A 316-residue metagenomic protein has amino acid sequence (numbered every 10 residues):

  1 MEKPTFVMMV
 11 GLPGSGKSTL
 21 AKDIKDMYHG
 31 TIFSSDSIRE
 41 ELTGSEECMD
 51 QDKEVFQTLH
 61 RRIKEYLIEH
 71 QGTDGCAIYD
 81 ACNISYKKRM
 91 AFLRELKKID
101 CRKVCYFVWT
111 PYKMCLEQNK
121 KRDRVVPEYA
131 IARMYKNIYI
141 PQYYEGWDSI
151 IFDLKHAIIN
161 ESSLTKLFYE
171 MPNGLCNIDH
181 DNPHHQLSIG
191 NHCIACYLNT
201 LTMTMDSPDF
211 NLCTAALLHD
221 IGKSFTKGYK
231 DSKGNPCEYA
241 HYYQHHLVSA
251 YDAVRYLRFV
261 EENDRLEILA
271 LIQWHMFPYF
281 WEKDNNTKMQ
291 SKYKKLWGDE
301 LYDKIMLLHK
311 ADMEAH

Functional and structural regions predicted by a protein language model:
E2-V7, T73-G75: Pre-Walker A (Motif I) flank of P-loop NTPase domains
F6, V10, S15, K113-L167: Conserved GTP-binding G-domain of TRAFAC-class P-loop NTPases and closely related GTPase folds
T19-G75: Conserved substrate/cofactor phosphate-moiety recognition/catalytic segment in nucleotide-dependent phosphotransferases
E41, K88-R89, Y112-N119: Switch/connector loops and helix/strand junctions flanking conserved nucleotide-binding motifs in nucleotide-processing
E54-K103: Glycine-rich phosphate-binding loop used to anchor ATP phosphates in small-molecule kinases, encompassing both
I99-C115: Conserved phosphate-donor/acceptor-positioning beta-strand/loop module used by diverse small-molecule
D153-C237: Acidic/His-rich, divalent-metal-binding segments that scaffold phosphate/diphosphate chemistry
L201-A315: Divalent metal-dependent catalytic cores for phosphoryl transfer on phosphate-bearing substrates
